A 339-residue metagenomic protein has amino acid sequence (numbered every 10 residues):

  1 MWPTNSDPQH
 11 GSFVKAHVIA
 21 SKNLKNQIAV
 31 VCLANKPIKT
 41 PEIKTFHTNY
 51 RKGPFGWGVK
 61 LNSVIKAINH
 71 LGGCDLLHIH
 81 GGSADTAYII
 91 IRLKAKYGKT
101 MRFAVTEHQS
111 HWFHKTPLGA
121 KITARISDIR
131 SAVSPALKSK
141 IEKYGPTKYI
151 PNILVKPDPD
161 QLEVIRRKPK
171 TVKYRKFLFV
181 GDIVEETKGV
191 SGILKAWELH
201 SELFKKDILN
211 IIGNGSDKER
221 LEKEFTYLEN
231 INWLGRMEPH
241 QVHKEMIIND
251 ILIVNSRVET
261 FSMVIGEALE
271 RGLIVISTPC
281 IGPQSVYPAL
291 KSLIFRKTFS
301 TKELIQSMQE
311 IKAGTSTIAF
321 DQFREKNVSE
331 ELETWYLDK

Functional and structural regions predicted by a protein language model:
M1-V59: N-terminal strand-loop element at the rim of the active site of nucleotide-sugar-dependent glycosyltransferases
S12, A16, V184-L199, S216-E219: A conserved mid-protein helix/loop that constitutes part of the nucleotide-sugar donor-binding site
I79-T86, S110: Short His-centered aromatic/hydrophobic patch
R125-V164: Donor nucleotide-sugar binding/catalytic pocket of nucleotide-sugar-dependent glycosyltransferases
E222-M237: Nucleotide-activated donor-binding/catalytic signature segment of Leloir-type glycosyltransferases, i.e., the conserved
R257: Aromatic "clamp/platform" in nucleotide-sugar-dependent glycosyltransferases that forms part of the donor/acceptor
Q284-E310: Change "using UDP/GDP/dTDP sugars" to "using nucleotide sugars
F299, A313-K339: A charged, aromatic-enriched C-terminal amphipathic alpha-helix characteristic of glycosyltransferases across folds
